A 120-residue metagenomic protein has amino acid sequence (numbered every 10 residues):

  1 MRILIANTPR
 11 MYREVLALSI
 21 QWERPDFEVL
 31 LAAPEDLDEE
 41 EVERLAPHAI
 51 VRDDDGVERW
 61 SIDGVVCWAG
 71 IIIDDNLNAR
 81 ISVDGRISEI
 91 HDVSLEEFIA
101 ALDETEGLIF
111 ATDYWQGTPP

Functional and structural regions predicted by a protein language model:
M1-R10, L16: Conserved acidic segment of CheY-like receiver
Y12-E14, L37-D38, V57-W60: Short, charged/polar "capping" segments at the starts of alpha-helices and the immediately preceding loops
L16-I20, R59-V66: Short, aromatic/basic amphipathic alpha-helical patches
Q21-P47: A short, well-structured beta->alpha microelement
V29-A32, H48-D53, G70-I72: Short, hydrophobic beta-strand segments that form beta-sheet elements in well-ordered domains
E35-D36, R52-V57, I73-L77: Short, polar loop motifs at secondary-structure junctions
V42-G64: Short, structured active-site "lid" loops
V65-P120: Ser/Thr/Gly-rich flexible loops in soluble cytosolic domains mediating phosphotransfer, phosphorylation
